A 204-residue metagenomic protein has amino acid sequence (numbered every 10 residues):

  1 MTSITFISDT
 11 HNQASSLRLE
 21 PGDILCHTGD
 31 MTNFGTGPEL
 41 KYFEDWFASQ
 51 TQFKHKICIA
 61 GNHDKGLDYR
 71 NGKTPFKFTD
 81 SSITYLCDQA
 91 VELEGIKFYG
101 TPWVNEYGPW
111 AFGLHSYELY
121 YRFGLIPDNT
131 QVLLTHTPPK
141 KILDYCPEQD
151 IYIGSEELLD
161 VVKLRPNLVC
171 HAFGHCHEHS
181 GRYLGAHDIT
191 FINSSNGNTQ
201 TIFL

Functional and structural regions predicted by a protein language model:
T2-H11, C26-T28, G95-V104, Q131-H136 (+1 more regions): Active-site-proximal beta-strand elements of phosphoester/diester hydrolases
I7-L93, L164: Core catalytic region of metal-dependent phosphoesterases/phosphodiesterases, especially metallo-beta-lactamase-like
H11, L17-L19, W110-N129, T135 (+1 more regions): Active-site-proximal loop/helix segments of hydrolase catalytic cores
H11, T32, N62-D64, P102-V104 (+3 more regions): Catalytic metal-binding/acid-base residues of hydrolase active sites
T32, Y107, N129-N167: Active-site-proximal segments of metal-dependent phosphoesterases and phosphodiesterases across multiple
L40-E44, T74-F76, H115-Y120, E148-L159: Charged helix-capping and loop-helix junction motifs
K77-Y121: Hydrophobic, well-structured mid-protein blocks that either form specific transmembrane helices
A90-E94, E157-R165, C170, H177-L204: Binuclear metal-dependent phosphoesterase catalytic core
